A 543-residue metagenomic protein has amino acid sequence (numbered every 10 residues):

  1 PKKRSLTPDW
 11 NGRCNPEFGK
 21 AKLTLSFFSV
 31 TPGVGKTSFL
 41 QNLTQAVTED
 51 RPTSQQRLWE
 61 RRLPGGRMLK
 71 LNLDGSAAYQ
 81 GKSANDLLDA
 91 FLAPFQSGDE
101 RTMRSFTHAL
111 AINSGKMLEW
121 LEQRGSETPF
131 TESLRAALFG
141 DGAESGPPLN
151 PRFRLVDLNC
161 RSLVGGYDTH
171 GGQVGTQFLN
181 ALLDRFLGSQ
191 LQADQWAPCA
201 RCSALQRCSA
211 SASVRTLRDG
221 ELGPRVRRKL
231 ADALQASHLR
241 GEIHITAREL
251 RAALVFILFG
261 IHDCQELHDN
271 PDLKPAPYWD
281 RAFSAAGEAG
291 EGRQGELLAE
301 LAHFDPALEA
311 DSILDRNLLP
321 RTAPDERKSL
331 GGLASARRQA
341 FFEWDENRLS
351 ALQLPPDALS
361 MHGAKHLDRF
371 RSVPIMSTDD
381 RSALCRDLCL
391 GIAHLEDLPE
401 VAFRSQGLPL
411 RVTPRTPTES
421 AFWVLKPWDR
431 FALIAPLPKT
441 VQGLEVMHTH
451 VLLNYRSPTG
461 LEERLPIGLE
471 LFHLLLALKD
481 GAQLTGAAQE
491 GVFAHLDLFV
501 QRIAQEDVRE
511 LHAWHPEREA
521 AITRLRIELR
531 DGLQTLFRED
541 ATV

Functional and structural regions predicted by a protein language model:
P1-G19, S83-A84: N-terminal pre-Walker A segment at the start of P-loop NTPase domains
N15-L23, E100-R101: Phosphate-binding P-loop
G19-Q41: Walker A/P-loop nucleotide-binding motif
Q45-Q56: Post-Walker A helix-loop "phosphate-sensing" segment adjacent to the P-loop in P-loop NTPases
S54-L110: Conserved nucleotide-sensing/catalytic segment adjacent to the nucleotide-binding pocket in NTP-handling enzymes
L138-P198: Conserved small helical "lid"/interfacial subdomain of P-loop NTPases
L179-P438: Extended alpha-helical coiled-coil/bundle linker/stalk regions that scaffold oligomerization and domain organization
L349-V543: C-terminal domain/tail detector
